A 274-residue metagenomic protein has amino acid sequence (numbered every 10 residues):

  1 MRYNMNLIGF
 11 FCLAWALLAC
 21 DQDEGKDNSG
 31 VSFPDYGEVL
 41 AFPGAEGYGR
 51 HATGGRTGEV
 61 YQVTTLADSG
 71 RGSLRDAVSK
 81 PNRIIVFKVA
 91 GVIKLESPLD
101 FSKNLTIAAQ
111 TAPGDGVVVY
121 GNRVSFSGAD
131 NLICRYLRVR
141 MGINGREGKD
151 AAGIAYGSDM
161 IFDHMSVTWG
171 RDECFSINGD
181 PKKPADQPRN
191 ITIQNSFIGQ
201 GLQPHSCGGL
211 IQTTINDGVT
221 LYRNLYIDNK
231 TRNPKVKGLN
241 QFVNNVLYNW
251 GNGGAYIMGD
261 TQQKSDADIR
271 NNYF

Functional and structural regions predicted by a protein language model:
M1-I8: Bacterial N-terminal signal peptides that target proteins for export
I8-A16: Bacterial N-terminal signal peptides
L17-D35: Bacterial Sec-dependent N-terminal signal peptides
L40-I85: Acidic Gly/Asp/Thr-rich repetitive segments characteristic of extracellular carbohydrate-active and adhesion proteins
A67-D68, A90-V92, T111-G114: Acidic glycine-/aspartate-rich tracts in secreted/extracellular proteins
R75-P81, V92-A108, V117-R135, M141-G157: Extracellular beta-strand-rich solenoid/capping regions of secreted or surface-exposed proteins that bind or remodel
N104, A109, D130-M141, Y156-D172 (+4 more regions): Right-handed parallel beta-helix
